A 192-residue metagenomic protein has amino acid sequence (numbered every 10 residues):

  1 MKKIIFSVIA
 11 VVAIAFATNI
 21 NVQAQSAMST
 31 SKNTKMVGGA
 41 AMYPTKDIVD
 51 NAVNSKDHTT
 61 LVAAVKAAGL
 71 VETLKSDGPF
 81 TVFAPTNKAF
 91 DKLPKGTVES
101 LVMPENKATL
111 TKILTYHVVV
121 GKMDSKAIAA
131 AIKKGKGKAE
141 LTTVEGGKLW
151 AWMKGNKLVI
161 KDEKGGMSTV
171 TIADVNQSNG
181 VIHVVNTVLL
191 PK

Functional and structural regions predicted by a protein language model:
M1-I9, T18: Bacterial N-terminal signal peptides that target proteins for export
I4-F6, V22-K192: Mature, structured domains of secreted/extracytosolic soluble proteins
V11-V12, K95: Hydrophobic alpha-helical membrane-insertion segments
I14-Q23: C-terminal segment of classical bacterial N-terminal signal peptides
